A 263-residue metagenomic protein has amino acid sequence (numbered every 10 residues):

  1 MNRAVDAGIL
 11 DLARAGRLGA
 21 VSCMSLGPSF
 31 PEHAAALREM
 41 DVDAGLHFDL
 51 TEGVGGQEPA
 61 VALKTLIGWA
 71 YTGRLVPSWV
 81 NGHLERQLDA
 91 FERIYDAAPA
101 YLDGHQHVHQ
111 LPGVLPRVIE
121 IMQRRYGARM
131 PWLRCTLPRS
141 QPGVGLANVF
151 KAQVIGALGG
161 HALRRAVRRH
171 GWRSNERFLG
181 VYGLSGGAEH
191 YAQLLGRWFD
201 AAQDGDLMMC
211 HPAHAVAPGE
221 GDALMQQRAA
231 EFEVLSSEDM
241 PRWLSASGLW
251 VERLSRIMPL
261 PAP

Functional and structural regions predicted by a protein language model:
R3-D43, H47-Y101, L111-P263: Terminal accessory/targeting
G104-Q106: Short glycine-centered, acidic/aromatic-flanked micro-motifs in structured strand/loop junctions that mark active-site
